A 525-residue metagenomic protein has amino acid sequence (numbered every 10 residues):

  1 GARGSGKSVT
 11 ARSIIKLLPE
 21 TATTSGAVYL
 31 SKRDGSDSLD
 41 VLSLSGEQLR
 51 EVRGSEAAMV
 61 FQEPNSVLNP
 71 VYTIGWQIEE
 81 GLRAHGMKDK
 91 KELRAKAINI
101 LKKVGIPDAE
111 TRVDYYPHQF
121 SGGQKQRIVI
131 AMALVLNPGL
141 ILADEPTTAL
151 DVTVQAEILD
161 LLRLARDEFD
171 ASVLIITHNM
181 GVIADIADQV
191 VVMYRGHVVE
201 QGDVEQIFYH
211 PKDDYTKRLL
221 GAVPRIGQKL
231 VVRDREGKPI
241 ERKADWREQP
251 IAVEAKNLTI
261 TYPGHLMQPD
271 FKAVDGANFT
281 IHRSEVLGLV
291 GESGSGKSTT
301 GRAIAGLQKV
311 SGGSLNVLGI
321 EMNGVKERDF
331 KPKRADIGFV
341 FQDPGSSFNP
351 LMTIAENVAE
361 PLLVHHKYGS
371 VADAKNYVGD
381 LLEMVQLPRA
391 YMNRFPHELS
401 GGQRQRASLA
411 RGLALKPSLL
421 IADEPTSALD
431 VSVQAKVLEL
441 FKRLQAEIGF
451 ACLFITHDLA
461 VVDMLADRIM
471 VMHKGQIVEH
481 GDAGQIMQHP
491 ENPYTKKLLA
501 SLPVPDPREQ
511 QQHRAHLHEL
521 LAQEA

Functional and structural regions predicted by a protein language model:
T23-L39, G313-E321, K333: Conserved ABC transporter NBD signature motif
G35-A58, W76, A84, Q206-P211 (+5 more regions): ABC ATPase NBD coupling module
E92-T111, A372-A390, L499: Conserved ABC ATPase "signature" region
Y115-F120, Q124, F395-L399, Q403: Conserved ABC ATPase signature
V135-G139, A414-S418: A short, proline-enriched helix->beta-strand linker immediately N-terminal to the Walker B motif in ABC-type P-loop
V198-G202, H210, H480-G481, H489: ABC ATPase "signature
